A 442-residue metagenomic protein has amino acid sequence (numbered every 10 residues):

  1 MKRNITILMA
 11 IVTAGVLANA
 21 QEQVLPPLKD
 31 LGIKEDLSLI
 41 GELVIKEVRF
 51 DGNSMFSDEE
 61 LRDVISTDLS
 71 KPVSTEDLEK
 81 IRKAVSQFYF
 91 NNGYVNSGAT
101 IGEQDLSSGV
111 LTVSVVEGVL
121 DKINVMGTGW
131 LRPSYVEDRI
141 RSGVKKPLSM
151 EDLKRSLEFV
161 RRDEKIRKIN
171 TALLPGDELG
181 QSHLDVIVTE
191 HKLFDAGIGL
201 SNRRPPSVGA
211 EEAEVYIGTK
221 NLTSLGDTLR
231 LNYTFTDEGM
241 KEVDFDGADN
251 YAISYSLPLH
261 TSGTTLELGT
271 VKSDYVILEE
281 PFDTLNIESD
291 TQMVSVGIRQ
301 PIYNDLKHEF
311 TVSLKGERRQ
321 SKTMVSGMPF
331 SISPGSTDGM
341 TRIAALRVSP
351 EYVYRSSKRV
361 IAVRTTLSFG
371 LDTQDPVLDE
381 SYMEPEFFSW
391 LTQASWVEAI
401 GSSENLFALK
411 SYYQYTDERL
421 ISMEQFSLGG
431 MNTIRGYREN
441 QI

Functional and structural regions predicted by a protein language model:
K2-A10: Sec-dependent signal peptide recognition, specifically the positively charged N-region followed immediately by
A10-N19: Hydrophobic h-region of N-terminal signal peptides that target proteins for export in Gram-negative bacteria
Q21-R204, A210, Y216, N232-D249 (+1 more regions): Periplasmic polypeptide-binding modules associated with outer-membrane biogenesis and secretion
N53, E117, E137, K145 (+6 more regions): Generic secondary-structure boundary/loop-capping signal
S54, E117-V119, G127-G129, V188-E190 (+5 more regions): Short, small-residue-rich loop/turn micro-motifs
S54, L106, D177, L259-T261 (+3 more regions): A generic beta-sheet turn/junction motif
W130-S134, S149-V353: Gram-negative/organellar outer-membrane beta-barrel architecture
K322-I442: C-terminal outer-membrane beta-barrel translocator/porin domains of Gram-negative envelope proteins and their
